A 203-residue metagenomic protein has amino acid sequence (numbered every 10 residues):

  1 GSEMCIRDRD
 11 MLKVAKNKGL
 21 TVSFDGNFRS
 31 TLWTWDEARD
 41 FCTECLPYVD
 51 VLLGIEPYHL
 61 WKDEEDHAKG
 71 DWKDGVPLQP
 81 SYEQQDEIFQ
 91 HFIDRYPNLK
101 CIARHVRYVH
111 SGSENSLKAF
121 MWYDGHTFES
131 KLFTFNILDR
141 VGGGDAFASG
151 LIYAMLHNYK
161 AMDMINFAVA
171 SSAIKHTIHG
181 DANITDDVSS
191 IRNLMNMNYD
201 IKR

Functional and structural regions predicted by a protein language model:
G1-I6: Short, small-residue-biased leader/transition segments that mark boundaries at the very start of proteins
R7-G19, F41-Y48: Catalytic-core regions built around general acid/base machinery
K13, N17, P47, G54 (+3 more regions): Generic secondary-structure signature for well-ordered alpha-helical cores
K18-G26: Short beta-strand/loop segments at the ligand-binding rim of alpha/beta enzyme cores
F28, Y58-H59, A148: Short, glycine/acidic-enriched loop or turn micro-motifs at the edges of active sites
L32-G125: Conserved phosphate/ATP/ADP-binding segment of small-molecule kinases
K118-A119, E129-F133: A beta-strand-loop signature enriched in Asp, Gly, Thr, and Trp that corresponds to the sialidase/neuraminidase Asp-box
K131-M197, I201: Conserved post-catalytic alpha-helical subdomain immediately downstream of the catalytic base and nucleotide-binding
